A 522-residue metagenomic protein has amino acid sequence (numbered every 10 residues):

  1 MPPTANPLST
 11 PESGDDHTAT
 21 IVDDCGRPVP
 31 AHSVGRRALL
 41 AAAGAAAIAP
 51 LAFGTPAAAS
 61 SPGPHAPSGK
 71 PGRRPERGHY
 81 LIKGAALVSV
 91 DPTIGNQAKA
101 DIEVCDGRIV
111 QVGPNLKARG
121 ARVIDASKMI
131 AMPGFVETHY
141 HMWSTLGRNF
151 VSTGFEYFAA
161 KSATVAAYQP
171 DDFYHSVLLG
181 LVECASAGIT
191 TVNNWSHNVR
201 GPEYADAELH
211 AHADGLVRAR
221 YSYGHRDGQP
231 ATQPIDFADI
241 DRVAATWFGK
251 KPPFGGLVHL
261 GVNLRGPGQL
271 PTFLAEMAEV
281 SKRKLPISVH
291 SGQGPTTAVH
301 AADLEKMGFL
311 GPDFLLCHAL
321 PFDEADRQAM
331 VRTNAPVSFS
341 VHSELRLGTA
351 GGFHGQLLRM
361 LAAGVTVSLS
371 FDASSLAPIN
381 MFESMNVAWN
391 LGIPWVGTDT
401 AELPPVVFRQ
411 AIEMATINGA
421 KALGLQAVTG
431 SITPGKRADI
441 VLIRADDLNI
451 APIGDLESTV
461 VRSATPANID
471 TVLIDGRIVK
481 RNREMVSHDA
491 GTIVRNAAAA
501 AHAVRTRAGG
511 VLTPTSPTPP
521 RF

Functional and structural regions predicted by a protein language model:
M1-V34: N-terminal secretory signal peptides
A43, S60-L81, A86-M132, P252: Histidine-rich, glycine-flanked metal-binding segment
G69-R74, V88-D101, L347-F353, A420-V460: Acidic, glycine-enriched loop/beta-strand segments at the rims of small-molecule binding/catalytic pockets
P71-G72, E203-R327: Metal-coordinating catalytic core of metallo-dependent amide/deamination hydrolases
L146-H175, Q229-P230, P295-D313, A329-V337 (+1 more regions): Active-site gating loops and adjacent loop-to-helix segments of metal-dependent hydrolytic enzymes
N149-V217, D241-P253, A498-T506: Alpha-helical scaffold segments that flank or form the walls of functional sites
M307-F309, L357-D447, S463-T465: His/Asp/Glu-enriched, well-ordered alpha-helical/loop segment that forms or immediately abuts the divalent-metal
R437-V494: C-terminal cap of metal-dependent C-N hydrolases
